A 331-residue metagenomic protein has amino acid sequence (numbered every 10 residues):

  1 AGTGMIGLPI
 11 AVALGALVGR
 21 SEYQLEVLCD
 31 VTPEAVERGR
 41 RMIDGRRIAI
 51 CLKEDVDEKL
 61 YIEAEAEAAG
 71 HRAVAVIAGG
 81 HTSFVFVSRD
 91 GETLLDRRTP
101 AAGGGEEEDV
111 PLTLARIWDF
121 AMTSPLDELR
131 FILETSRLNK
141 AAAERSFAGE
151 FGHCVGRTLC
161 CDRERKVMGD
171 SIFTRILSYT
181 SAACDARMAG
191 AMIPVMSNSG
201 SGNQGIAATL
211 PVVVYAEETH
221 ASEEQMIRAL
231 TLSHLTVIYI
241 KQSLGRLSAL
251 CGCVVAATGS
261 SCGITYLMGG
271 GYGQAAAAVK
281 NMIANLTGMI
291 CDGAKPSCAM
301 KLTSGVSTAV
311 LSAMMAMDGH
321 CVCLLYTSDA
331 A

Functional and structural regions predicted by a protein language model:
A1-V56, I62: Early transmembrane hairpin of solute transport permeases
G15-E26, A35, G39, A75-L114 (+2 more regions): Mobile "lid/hinge" segments at catalytic clefts and subdomain interfaces of large enzymes
Y23-L28, A49-L52, L126-L133, S146-T158 (+5 more regions): Flexible, glycine/charged-enriched surface loops at secondary-structure junctions
D44-G190: Signature of multi-pass transmembrane helix bundles
V195-T209, C253-V255: Conserved phosphate/anionic-ligand binding catalytic regions in large, soluble enzymes, centered on
Y215-R228, I238-S304, A316-C323: Hydrophobic alpha-helical bundle architecture
Y326-A330: Conserved small/polar residues in nucleotide/adenosyl-binding loops
